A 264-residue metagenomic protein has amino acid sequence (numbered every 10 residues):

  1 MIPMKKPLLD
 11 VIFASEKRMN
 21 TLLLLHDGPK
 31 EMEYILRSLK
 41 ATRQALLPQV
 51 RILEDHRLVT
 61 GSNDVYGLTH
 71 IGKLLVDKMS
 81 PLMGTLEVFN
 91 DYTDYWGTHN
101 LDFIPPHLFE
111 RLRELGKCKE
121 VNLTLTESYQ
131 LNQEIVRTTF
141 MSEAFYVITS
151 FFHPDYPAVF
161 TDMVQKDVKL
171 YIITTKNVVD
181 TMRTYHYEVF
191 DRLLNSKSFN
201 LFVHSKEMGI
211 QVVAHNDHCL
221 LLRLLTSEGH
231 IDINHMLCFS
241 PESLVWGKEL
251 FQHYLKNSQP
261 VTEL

Functional and structural regions predicted by a protein language model:
M1-E87: Basic, Lys/Arg-rich alpha-helical nucleic-acid-recognition elements, primarily the DNA-binding modules of transcription
G28, S150-P154, E207: Short beta->alpha connector loops
V59, V212-V213: A structural signal for short hydrophobic beta-strand segments in well-ordered beta-sheet cores
N63, N216-D217: Residue-level signal for tight coil/turn positions that link beta-strands
M83-E134: Amphipathic alpha-helical dimerization/coiled-coil segments that flank or bridge DNA-binding/regulatory modules
I135-F190: Primarily the HKD phosphodiesterase
N177-Q211: HKD-type phospholipase D/PLD-like phosphodiesterase module
C219-L264: Amphipathic alpha-helical interface segments
